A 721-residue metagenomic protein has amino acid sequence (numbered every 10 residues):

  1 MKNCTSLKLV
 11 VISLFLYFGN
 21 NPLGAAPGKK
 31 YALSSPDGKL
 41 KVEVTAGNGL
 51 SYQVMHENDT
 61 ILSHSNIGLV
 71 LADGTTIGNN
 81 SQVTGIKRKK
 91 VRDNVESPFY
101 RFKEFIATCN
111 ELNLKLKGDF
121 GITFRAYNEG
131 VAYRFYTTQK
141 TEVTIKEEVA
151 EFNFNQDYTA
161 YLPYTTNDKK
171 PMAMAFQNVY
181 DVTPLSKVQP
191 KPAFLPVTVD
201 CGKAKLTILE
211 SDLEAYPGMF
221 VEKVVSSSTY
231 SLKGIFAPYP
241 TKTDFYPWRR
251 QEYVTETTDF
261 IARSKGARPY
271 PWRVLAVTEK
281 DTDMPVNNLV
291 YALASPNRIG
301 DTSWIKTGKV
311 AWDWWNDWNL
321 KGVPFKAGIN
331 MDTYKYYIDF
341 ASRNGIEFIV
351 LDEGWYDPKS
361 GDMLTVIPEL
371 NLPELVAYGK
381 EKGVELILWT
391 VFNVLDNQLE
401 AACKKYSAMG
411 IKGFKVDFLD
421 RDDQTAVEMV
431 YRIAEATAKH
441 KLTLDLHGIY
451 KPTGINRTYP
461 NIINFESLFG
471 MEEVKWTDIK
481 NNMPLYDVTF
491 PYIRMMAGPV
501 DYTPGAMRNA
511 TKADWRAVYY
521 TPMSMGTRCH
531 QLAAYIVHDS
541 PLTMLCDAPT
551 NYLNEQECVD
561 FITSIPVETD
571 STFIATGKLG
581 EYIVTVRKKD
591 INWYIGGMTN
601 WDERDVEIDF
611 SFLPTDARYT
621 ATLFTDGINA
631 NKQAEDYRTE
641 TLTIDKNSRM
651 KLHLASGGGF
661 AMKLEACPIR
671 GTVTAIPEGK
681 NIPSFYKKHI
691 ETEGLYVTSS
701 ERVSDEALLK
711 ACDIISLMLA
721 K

Functional and structural regions predicted by a protein language model:
M1-K29: Bacterial Sec-dependent N-terminal signal peptides
G28-V290: N-terminal accessory beta-strand-rich subdomains and adjacent acidic, glycine-rich linkers that precede catalytic cores
I261, K265-F340, N344: An acidic-aromatic substrate-binding cleft motif
D352-T527: Aromatic- and carboxylate-enriched substrate-binding clefts and catalytic-loop regions of carbohydrate-active enzymes
W515-K589: Glycine-rich, aromatic-lined ligand/substrate-binding cores of catalytic and carbohydrate-binding domains
L579-T615, F660-A661: Carbohydrate-binding surface patches
L642-I669: C-terminal beta-strand-rich structural cap/linker in extracellular carbohydrate-active enzymes
I669-K721: A metal-dependent hydrolase signature that marks the N-terminal structural subdomain at the beginning of catalytic folds
